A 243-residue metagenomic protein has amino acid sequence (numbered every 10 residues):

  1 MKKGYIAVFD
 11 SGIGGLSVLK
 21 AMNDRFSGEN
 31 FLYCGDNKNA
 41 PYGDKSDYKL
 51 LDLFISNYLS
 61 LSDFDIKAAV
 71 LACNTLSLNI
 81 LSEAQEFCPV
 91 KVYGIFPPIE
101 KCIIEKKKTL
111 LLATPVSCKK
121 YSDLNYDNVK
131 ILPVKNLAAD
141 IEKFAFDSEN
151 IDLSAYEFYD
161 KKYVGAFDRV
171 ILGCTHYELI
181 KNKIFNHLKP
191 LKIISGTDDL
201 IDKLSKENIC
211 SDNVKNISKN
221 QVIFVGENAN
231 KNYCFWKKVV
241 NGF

Functional and structural regions predicted by a protein language model:
M1-F243: Non-catalytic structural scaffold of enzyme domains
